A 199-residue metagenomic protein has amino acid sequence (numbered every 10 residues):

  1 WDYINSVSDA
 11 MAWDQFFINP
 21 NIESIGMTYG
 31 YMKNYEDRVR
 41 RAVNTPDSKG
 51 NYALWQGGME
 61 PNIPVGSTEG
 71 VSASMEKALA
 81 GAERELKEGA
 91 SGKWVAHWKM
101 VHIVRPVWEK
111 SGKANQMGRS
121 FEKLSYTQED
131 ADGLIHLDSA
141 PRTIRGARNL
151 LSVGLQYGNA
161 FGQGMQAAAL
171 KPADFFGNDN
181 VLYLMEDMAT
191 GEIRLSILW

Functional and structural regions predicted by a protein language model:
W1-W199: Conserved alpha/beta-domain cores
